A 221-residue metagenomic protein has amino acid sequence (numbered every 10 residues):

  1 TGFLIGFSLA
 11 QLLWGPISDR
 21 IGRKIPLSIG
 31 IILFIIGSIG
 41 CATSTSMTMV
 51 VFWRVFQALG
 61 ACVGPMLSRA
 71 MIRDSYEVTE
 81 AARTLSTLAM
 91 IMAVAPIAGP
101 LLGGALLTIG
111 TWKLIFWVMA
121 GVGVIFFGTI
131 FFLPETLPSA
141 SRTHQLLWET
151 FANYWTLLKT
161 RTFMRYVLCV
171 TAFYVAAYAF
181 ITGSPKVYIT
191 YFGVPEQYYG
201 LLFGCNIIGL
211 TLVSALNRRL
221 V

Functional and structural regions predicted by a protein language model:
L4-L12, P96-I97, I207-T211, A215: Residue-level signature of mid-helix packing/kink "hotspots" within the transmembrane helices of 12-pass Major
S8-T48: Conserved MFS/SLC helix-loop-helix module at the cytosolic interface between two early adjacent transmembrane helices
I17-S18, L102-G110, Y188-I189, L220-V221: Interfacial helix-cap and linker-helix signal at transmembrane-aqueous boundaries of multi-pass secondary transporters
M47, W53-V94: Cytoplasmic helix-loop-helix junction between adjacent transmembrane helices in 12-TM secondary transporters
M49, V78, S86-F131: Helix-loop-helix hairpin linking two adjacent transmembrane segments in secondary transporters
T136-V167: Juxtamembrane intracellular "pre-TM" segments in multi-pass secondary transporters
T162-F203: Extracytoplasmic gate region of multi-pass secondary transporters
Y199-V221: Transmembrane alpha-helices of Major Facilitator/SLC transporters
